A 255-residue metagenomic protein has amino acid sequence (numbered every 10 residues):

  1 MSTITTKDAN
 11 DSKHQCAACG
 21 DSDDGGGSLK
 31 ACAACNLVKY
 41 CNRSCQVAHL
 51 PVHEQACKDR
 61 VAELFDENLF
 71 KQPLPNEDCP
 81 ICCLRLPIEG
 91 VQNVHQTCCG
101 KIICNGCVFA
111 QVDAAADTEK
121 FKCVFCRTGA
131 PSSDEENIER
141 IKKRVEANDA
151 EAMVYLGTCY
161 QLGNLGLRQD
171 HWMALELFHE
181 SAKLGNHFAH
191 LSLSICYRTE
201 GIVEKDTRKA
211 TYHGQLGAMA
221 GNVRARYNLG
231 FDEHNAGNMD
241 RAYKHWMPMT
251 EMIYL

Functional and structural regions predicted by a protein language model:
S2-Q15, D59-I88: Proximal pre-RING flanking segment of RING-type E3 ubiquitin ligases
K13, L29, V38, N42 (+5 more regions): Residues immediately within or flanking Cys/His clusters that coordinate Zn2+ in small zinc-binding modules
C16-C19, C32, C79-C82, H95-Q96 (+2 more regions): Short cysteine-rich clusters marking metal-coordination/redox-active sites
D23-V38, V47-P51, L86-C99: Canonical RING-type zinc finger of E3 ubiquitin-protein ligases
N36-A56, C98, I102-D117: Cys/His-coordinated zinc-finger cores
G100, E146-A150, Y160-N164, D170 (+7 more regions): Short helix-capping/linker turns of helical repeat alpha-solenoids
S133-I138, L167-L177, V203-H213, A236-H245: Structural signature of tandem alpha-helical TPR/SEL1-like repeats, specifically the intra-repeat loop/turn
Y155-L162, S192-T199, R226-N235, M249: Hydrophobic face of amphipathic alpha-helices that form TPR/SEL1-like repeat modules and related alpha-solenoid
